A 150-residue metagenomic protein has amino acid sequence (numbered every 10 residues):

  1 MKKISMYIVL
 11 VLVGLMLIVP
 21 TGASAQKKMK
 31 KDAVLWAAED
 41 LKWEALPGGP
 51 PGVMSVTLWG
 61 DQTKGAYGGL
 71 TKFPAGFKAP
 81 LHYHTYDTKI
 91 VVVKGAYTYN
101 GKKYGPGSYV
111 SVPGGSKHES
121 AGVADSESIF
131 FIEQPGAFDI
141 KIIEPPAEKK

Functional and structural regions predicted by a protein language model:
M1-V11: Bacterial N-terminal signal peptides that target proteins for export
V9-V19: Bacterial N-terminal signal peptides
A23-G65, P146-K150: A short, N-terminal "cap"/entry segment at the start of jelly-roll beta-barrel domains of the cupin/DSBH fold
G49-P50, Q62-A66, P80-V91: His-enriched metal-coordination microenvironments in redox/metal-binding proteins
V53, S116-D139: Ligand-binding loop in jelly-roll beta-barrel domains
S55-T57, G68-L70, K89, Y109-S111 (+1 more regions): Conserved hydrophobic/aromatic beta-strand scaffold that supports enzyme active sites
T63, Y99-E119: Short acidic-glycine-tyrosine-enriched beta hairpin
P74-F77, H84-N100, P106: Glycine- and acidic-residue-biased ligand/ion/polar-headgroup-sensing regions
